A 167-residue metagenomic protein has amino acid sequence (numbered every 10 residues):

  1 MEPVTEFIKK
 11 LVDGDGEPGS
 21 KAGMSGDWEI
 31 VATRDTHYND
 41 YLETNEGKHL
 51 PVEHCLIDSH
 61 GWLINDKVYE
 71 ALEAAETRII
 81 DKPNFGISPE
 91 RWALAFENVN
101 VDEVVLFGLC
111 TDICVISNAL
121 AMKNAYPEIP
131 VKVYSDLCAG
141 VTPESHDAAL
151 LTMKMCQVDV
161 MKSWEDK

Functional and structural regions predicted by a protein language model:
M1-I79, N98, E128-K132, V141-T142 (+1 more regions): Active-site acidic carboxylates
T36-D40, W92, A121-K123: Short hydrophobic/aromatic-rich motifs at helix boundaries and adjacent loops
Y69, A93-E97, K123: Generic structural signal for well-ordered alpha-helical scaffold segments
I79-V115, A139-D166: Conserved N-terminal glycine/acidic-rich loop preference
L106, Y126-E128: Glycine-enriched alpha-helix->loop->beta-strand junction motifs that scaffold or abut catalytic
V115-Y126: Short Gly/Thr/Asp-enriched flexible loops that form oxyanion-binding sites at enzyme active sites
